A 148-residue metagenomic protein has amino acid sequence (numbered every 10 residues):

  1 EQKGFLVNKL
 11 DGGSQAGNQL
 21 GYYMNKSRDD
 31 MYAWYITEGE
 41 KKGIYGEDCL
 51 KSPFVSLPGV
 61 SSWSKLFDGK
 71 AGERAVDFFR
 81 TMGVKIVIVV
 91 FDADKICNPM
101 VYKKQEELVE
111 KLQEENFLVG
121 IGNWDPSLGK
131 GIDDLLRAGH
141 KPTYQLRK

Functional and structural regions predicted by a protein language model:
E1-G83: Phosphate-handling DNA/RNA-contact segment within nucleic-acid enzymes
W34-I36, K85-P99: Acidic beta-strand-to-loop metal/phosphate-binding motif
P53, I86, L118: Residues at the starts of beta-strands that form the adenosine-phosphate
S64-K70, I96-K104: Short, flexible/disordered intra-domain loops and linkers
P99-E115: Short, aromatic/basic amphipathic alpha-helical patches
G120-K130: Acidic carboxylate-rich catalytic motifs and surrounding loops in phosphoryl-/glycosyl-chemistry enzymes
L128-K148: Short, small/acidic-rich helices and loops at N termini and domain boundaries of DNA replication/processing enzymes
